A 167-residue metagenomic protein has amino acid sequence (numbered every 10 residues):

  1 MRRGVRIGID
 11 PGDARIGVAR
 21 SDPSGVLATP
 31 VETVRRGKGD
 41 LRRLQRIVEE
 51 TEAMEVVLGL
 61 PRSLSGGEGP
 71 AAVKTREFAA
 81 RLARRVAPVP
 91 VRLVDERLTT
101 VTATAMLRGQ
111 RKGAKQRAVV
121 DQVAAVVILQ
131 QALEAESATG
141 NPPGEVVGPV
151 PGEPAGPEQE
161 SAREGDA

Functional and structural regions predicted by a protein language model:
M1-I9, D13-A167: Phosphate- and other anionic-substrate recognition elements at nucleic-acid/protein interfaces
